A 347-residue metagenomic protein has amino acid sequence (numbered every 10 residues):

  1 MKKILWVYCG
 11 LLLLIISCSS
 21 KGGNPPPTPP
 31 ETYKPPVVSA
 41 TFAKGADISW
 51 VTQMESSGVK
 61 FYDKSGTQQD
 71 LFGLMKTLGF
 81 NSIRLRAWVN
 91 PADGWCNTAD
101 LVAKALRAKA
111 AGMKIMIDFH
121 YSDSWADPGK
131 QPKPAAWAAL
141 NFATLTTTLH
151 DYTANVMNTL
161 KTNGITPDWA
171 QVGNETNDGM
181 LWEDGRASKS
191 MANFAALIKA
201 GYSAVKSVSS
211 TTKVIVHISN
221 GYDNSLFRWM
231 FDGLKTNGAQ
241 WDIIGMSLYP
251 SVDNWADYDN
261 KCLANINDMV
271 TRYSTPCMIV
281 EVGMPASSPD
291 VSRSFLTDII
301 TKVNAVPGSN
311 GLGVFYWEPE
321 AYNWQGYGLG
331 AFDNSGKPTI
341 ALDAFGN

Functional and structural regions predicted by a protein language model:
M1-I4, L11-P36: Bacterial Sec-dependent N-terminal signal peptides
K34-K114, H120-L149, Q171: N-terminal substrate-binding region of glycoside hydrolase catalytic domains
V37-A40, D70-G79, A103-K114, N158-I165 (+4 more regions): Acidic (Asp/Glu)-rich catalytic clusters
A43-I48, I83-L85, I115-F119, D168-V172 (+4 more regions): Hydrophobic faces of well-ordered beta-strands that scaffold small-molecule active sites in alpha/beta enzyme cores
I48-V51, W88-N90, H120-S124, V172-N177 (+4 more regions): Active-site beta-loop-alpha junctions enriched in small/polar residues
S56-K60, D268-S274, A286-N347: Aromatic-rich peripheral "rim/lid" segments of glycoside hydrolase catalytic domains that contact and position glycan
N97-V102, L106, D127-D232, N237-W241 (+3 more regions): Active-site cleft segment of glycoside hydrolase catalytic domains centered on the general acid/base Glu
S203-S209, Y273-V282: P-loop/Walker A phosphate-binding loop and immediately adjacent motor/lid segment at beta-alpha junctions
